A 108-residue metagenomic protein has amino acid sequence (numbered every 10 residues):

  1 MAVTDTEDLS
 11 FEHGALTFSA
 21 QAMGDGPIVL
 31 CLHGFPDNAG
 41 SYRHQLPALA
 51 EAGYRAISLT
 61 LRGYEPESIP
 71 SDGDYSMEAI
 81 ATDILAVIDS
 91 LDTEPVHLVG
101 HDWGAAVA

Functional and structural regions predicted by a protein language model:
M1-T17: N-terminal cap/lid segment of alpha/beta-hydrolase-fold proteins
T6, S41-H44, A79-A86: Alpha-helical elements of Rossmann-like donor-binding domains used by nucleotide-donor carbohydrate transfer enzymes
S10-E12, G34, D72, S76: Pocket-edge positions in alpha/beta enzyme catalytic cores
H13, G24-G26, D92-P95: Active-site acidic short loop of glycosyltransferases
S19-S68: Conserved HGGG/HGGXW glycine-rich cap/lid loop of the alpha/beta-hydrolase fold
E51, S58-W103: Active-site loop/oxyanion-hole signature of alpha/beta-hydrolase fold enzymes
V107-A108: Hydrolases whose catalytic domains are alpha/beta-hydrolase-1, hotdog thioesterase, or metallo-beta-lactamase-like
